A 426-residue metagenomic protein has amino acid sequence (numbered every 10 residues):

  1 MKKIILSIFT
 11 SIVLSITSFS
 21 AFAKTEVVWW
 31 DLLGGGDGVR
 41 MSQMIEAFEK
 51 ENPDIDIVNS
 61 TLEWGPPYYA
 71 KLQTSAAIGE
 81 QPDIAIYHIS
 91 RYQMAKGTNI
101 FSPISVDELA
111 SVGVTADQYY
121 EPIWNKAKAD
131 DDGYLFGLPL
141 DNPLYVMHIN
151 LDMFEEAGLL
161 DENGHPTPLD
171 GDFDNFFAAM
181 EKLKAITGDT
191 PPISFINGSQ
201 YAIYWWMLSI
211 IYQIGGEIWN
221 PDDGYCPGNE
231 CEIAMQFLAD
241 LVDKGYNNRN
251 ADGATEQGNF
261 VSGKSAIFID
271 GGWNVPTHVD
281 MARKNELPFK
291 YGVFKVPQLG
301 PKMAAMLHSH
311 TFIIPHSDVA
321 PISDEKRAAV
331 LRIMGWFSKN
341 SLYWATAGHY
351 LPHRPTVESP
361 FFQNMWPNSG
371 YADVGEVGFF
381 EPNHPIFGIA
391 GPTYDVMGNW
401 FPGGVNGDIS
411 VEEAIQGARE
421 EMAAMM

Functional and structural regions predicted by a protein language model:
S7-T17: Bacterial N-terminal signal peptides
A21-I100, L109-D117, D161, G300 (+3 more regions): Conserved N-terminal structural module of periplasmic/extracytoplasmic solute-binding proteins
T25, K50-E51, D56, I78 (+6 more regions): Extracytoplasmic/periplasmic substrate-recognition and gating elements
K50, D54, L109-S111, A129-A202 (+5 more regions): Helix-loop-helix "hinge/cap" segment bordering the ligand-binding cleft or interdomain interface
T61-K71, D170-N175, R249-V261: Short helix-initiation/N-cap motifs at beta->coil->alpha
I89-V146, F177, P288-P297, G375: Hinge/lid segment of periplasmic solute-binding proteins
Q93, A179-A185, P227-N285, I313 (+1 more regions): Ligand-binding pocket segment of bilobal, Venus flytrap-like solute-binding proteins
Y291-V296, T346-G403: Long, aromatic- and glycine/proline-rich binding clefts that accommodate carbohydrate-like moieties
